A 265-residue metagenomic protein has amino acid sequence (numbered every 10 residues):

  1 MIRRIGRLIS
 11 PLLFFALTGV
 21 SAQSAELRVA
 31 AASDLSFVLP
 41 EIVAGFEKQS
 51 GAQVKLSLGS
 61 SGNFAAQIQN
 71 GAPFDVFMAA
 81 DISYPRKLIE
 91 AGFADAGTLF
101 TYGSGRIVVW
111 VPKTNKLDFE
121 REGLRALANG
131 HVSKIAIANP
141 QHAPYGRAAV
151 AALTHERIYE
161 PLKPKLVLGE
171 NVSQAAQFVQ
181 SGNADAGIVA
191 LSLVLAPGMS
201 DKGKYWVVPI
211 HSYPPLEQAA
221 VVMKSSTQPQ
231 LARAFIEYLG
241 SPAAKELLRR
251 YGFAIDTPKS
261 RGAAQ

Functional and structural regions predicted by a protein language model:
M1-L12: Bacterial N-terminal signal peptides that target proteins for export
L12-F15, F64: N-terminal hydrophobic alpha-helix used for membrane targeting or insertion
F15-Q23: C-terminal segment of classical bacterial N-terminal signal peptides
A22-A72, A79-I82, R86-D95, F100-G105 (+1 more regions): Exported/periplasmic ABC-transporter solute-binding proteins
